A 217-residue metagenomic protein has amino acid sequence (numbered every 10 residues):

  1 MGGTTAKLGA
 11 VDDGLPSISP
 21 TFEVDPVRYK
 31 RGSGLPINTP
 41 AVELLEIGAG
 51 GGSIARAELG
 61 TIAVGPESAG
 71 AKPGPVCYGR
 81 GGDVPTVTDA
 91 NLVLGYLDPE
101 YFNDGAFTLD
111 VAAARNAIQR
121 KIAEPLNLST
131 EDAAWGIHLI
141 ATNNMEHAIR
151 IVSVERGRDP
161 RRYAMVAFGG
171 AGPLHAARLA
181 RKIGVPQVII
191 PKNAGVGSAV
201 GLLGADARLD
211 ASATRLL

Functional and structural regions predicted by a protein language model:
G2-L217: N-terminally biased helix-coil "hinge/interface" segments that flank
